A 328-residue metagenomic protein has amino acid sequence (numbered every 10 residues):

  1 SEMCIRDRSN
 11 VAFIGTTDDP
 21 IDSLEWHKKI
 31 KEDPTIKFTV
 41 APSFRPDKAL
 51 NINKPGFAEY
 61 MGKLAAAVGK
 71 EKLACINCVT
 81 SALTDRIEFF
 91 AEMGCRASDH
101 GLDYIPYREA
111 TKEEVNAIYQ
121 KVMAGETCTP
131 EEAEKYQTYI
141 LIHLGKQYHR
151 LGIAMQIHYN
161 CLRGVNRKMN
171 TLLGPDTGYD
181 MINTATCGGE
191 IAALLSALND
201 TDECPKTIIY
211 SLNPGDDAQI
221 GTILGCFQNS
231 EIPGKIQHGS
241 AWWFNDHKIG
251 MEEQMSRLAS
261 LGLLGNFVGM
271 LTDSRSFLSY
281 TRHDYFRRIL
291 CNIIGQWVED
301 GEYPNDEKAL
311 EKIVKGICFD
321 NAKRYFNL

Functional and structural regions predicted by a protein language model:
S1, N10-P20, H27, K31-R96 (+1 more regions): Active-site-proximal, glycine-rich beta->alpha crossover segments in alpha/beta enzymes that shape flexible
M3-I5: Short, small-residue-biased leader/transition segments that mark boundaries at the very start of proteins
S9-F13, T35-V40, E92-R96, L151-I153 (+3 more regions): Short, well-ordered coil/turn segments that N-cap beta-strands
I14, S98, H158, D273 (+1 more regions): Divalent metal-coordination and catalytic microenvironments
N77-C78, R96-G215: Divalent metal-binding pocket/active-site signature
R108-A110, V165-G174, D216-G225, K248-M255 (+1 more regions): Histidine/acidic-residue-rich catalytic or RNA/ligand-binding cores of hydrolases and nuclease-related proteins
Q156-N160, I208-L212, H238-A241, L264-R282: Short acidic/histidine-rich active-site segments
T207-D217, A241-G250: Extended C-terminal subregions enriched in glycine
